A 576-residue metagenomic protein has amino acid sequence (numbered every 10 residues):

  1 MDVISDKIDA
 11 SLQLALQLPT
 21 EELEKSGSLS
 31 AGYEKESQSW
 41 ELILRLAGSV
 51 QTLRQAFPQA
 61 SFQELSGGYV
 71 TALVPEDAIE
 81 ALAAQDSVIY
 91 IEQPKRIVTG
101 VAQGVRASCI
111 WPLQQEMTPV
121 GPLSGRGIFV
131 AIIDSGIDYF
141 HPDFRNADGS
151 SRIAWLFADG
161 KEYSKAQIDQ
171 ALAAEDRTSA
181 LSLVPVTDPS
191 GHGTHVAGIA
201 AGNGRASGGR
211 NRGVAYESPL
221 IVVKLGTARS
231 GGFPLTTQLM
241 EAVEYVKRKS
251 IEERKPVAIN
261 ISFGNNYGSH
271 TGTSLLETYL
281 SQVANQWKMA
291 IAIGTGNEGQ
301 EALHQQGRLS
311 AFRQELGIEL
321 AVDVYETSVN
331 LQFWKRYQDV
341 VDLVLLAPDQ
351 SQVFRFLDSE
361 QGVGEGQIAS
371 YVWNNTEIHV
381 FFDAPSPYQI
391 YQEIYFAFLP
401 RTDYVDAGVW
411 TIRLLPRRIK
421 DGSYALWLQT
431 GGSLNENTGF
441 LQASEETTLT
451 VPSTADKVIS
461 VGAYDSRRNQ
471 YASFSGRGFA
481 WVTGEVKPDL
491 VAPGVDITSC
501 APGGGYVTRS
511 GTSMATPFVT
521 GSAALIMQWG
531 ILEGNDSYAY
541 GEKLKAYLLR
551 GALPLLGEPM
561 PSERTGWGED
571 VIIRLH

Functional and structural regions predicted by a protein language model:
M1-V120, I128-F129, P142, S562: Autoinhibitory N-terminal propeptides
G32, E252, P256-N265, V283 (+3 more regions): C-terminal subdomain of the subtilisin-like protease fold in secreted/lumenal serine endopeptidases
M117-T237, R254, E326-V329, Q338-D339 (+5 more regions): Subtilisin-like serine protease catalytic core
T118-G125, R145-A147, N211-A215, F233-A258 (+8 more regions): Mature extracellular/periplasmic domains of secretome proteins
D134, G296, G511: Active-site glycine-centered loops adjacent to acidic/histidine catalytic or metal-binding residues that shape
F157-A174, E301-T402, L414-L415, G439-A524: Extracellular S/T/G-rich loop segment that most often corresponds to the catalytic His/Ser-adjacent loop
A197-A200, I221-R229, Y245-A258, V340-D342 (+2 more regions): Hydrolase catalytic cores
K420-G431: Edge beta-strands of jelly-roll/beta-sandwich modules across compartments, strongly enriched in secreted/luminal
